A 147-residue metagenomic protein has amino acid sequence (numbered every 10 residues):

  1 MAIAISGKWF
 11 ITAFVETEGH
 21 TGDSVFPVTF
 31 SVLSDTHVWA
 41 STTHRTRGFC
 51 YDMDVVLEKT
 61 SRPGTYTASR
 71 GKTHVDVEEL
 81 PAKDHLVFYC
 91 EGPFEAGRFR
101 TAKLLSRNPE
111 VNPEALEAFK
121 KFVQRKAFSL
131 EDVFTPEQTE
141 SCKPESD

Functional and structural regions predicted by a protein language model:
M1-D147: A beta-rich soluble binding module of mature secreted/lumenal proteins
